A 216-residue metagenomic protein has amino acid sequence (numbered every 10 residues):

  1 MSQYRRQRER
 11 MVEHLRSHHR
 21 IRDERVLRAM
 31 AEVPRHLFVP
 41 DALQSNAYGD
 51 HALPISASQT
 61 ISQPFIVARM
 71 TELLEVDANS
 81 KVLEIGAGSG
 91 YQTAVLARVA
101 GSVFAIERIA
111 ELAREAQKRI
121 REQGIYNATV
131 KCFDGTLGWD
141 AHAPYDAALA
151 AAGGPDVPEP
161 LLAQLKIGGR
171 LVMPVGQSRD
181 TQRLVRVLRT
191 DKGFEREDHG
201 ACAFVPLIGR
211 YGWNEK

Functional and structural regions predicted by a protein language model:
M1-L83, Y91-V95, V99, L112-Y126 (+1 more regions): Class I SAM-dependent transferase core
E75-E195: Conserved nucleotide-cofactor-binding alpha/beta core module
